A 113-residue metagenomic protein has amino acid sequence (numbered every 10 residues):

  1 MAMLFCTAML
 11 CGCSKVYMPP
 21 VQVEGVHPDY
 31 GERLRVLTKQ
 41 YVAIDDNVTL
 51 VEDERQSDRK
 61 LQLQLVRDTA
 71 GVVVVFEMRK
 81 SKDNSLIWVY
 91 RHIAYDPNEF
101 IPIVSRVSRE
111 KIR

Functional and structural regions predicted by a protein language model:
M1-C11: Sec-dependent bacterial lipoprotein signal peptides
A8-L10, V42, R55, D68: A generic structural signal for short, solvent-exposed coil/turn residues that cap or connect secondary-structure
L10-H27: Bacterial Sec signal peptide processing site at the extreme N-terminus
C13-Y17, V36-Y41, T69-G71, E77-R113: C-terminal/domain-edge helix-coil "capping" segments
Q22-D29, Y90-A94: Second-shell loop/turn segments in exported
P28-V51: N-terminal secretory signal peptides
I44-D46, S57, K82-D83: Intrinsic-disorder/low-complexity regions
T49-F76: A short, hydrophobic beta-strand-centered structural micro-motif
